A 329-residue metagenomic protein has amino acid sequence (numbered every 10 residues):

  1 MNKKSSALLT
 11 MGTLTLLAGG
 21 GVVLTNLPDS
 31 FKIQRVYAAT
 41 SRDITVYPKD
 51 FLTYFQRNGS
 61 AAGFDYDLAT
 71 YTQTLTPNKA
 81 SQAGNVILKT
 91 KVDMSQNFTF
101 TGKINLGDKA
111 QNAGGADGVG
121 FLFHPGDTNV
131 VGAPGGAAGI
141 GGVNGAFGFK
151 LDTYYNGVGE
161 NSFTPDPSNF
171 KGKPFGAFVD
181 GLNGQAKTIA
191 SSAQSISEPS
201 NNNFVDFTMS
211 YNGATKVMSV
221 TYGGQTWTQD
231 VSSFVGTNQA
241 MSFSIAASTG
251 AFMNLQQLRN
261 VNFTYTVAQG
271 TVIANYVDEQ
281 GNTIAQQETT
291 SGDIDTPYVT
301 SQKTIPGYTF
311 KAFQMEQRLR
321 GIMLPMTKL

Functional and structural regions predicted by a protein language model:
M1, T25-P28, S168, V179 (+8 more regions): Intrinsic-disorder/low-complexity regions
M1-T40: Gram-positive Sec-dependent secretion signals
K4-S5, G20-L24, G84, G139 (+2 more regions): Glycine-centered structural positions embedded in regular secondary structure
T25, T45, S162-T164, I294 (+1 more regions): Compositionally biased, intrinsically disordered/low-complexity regions enriched for serine, proline and threonine
Y37-V267: Polar, low-complexity loop segments and adjacent catalytic/binding residues used for recognizing and processing sugar
A268-L329: Extracellular modular ligand-binding repeats in secreted and cell-surface proteins
